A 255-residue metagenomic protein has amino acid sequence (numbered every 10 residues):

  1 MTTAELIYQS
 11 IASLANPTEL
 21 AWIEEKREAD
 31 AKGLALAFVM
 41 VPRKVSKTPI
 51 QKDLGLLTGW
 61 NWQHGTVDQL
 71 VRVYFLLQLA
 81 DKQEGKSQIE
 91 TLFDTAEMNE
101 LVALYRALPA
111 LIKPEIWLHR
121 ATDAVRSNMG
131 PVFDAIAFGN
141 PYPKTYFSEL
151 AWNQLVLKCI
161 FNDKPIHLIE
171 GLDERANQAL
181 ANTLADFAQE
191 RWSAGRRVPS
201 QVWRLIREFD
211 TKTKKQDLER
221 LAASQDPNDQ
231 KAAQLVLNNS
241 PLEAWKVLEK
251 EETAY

Functional and structural regions predicted by a protein language model:
M1-D81, Q154-Y255: N-terminal alpha-helical scaffold/docking segments in eukaryotic complex subunits
V71-A188, R207: Eukaryote-skewed repeat-based solenoidal scaffolds used as protein-protein interaction platforms, primarily
